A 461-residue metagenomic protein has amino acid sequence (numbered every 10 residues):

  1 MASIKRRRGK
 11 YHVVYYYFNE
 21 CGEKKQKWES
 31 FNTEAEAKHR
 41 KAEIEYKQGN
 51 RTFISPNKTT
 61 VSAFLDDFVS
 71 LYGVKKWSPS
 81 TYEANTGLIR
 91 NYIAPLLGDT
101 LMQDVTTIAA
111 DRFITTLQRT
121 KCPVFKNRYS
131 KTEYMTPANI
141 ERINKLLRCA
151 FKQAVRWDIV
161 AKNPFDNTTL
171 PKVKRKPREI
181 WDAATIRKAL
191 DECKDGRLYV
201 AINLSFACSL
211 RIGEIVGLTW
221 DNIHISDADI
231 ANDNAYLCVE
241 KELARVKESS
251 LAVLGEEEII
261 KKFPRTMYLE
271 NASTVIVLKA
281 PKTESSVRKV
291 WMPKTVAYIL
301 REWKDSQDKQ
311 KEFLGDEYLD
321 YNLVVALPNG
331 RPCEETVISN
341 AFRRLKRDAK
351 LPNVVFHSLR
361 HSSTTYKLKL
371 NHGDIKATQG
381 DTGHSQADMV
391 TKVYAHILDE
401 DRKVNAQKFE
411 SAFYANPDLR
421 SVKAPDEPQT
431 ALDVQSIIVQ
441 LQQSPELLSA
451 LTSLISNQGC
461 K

Functional and structural regions predicted by a protein language model:
S3, V69-W157, R175, P332-V337 (+2 more regions): N-terminal core-binding DNA-recognition domain of tyrosine site-specific recombinases/integrases
K5-D111, D308-L319, D399, Y414 (+1 more regions): N-terminal DNA-binding module of tyrosine recombinases/phage integrases
E133-P137, E141-I143, R156, V160-K162 (+5 more regions): Basic, Lys/Arg- and aromatic-enriched nucleic-acid-binding interface segment
R156, N203, A207, E214 (+4 more regions): C-terminal catalytic core of tyrosine-transesterase DNA break-rejoin enzymes
K172, I180, A231-N234, K241-R245 (+2 more regions): Catalytic-site neighborhood detector that most strongly recognizes the C-terminal catalytic loop/helix of tyrosine
N222-A231, E334, N353, H372-A395: Short, polar N-cap/turn motifs at the start of nucleic acid-interacting alpha helices
I225-Y236, E240-V287, V296, Q407-K461: C-terminal secondary-structure termini that scaffold catalytic or DNA-interacting sites
Y268-V277, P281-L351: Active-site/catalytic core of tyrosine-dependent DNA strand-transfer enzymes
